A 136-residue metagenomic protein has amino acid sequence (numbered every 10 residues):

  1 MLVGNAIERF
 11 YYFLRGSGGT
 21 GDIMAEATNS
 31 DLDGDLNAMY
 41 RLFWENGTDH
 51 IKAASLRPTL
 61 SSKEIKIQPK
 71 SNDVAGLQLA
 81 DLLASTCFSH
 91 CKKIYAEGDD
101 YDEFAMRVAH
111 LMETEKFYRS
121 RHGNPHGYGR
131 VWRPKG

Functional and structural regions predicted by a protein language model:
M1-G136: A two-mode feature
